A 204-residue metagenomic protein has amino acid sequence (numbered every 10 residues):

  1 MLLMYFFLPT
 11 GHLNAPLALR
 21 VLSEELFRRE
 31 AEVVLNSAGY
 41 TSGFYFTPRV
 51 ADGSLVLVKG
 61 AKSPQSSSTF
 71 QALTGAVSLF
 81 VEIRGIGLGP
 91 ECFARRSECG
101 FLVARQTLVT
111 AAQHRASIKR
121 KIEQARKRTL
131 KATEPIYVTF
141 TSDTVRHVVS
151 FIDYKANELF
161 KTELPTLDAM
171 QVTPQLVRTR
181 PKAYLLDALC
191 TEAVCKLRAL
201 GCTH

Functional and structural regions predicted by a protein language model:
M1-V33: Active-site-proximal loop/hinge segments that shape catalytic or ion-binding/gating pockets
E25, A31-T47: Proline/glycine-rich low-complexity loops and linkers
G43-H204: Hard-cation-handling environments
